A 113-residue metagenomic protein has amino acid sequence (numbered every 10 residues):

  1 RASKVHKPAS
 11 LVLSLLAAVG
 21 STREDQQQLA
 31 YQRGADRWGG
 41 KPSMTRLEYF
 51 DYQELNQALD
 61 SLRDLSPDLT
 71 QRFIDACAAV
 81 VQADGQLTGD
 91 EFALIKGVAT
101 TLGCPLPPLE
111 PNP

Functional and structural regions predicted by a protein language model:
R1-P113: Small-residue-enriched hydrophobic alpha-helices in membranes
